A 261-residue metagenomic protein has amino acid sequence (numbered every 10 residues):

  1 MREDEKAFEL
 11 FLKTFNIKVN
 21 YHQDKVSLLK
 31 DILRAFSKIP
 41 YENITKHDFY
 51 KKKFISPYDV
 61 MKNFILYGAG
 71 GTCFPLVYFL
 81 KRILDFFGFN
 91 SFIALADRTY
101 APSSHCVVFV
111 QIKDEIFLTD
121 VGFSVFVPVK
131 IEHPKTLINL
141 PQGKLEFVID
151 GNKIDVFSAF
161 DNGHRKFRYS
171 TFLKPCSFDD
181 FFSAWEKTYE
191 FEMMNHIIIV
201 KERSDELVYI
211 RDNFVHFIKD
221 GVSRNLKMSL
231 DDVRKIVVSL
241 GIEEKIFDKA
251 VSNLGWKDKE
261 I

Functional and structural regions predicted by a protein language model:
M1-G68: Secondary-structure boundary elements
M1-L29, D85-F87, I154-I261: N-terminal accessory/pre-domain segments preceding catalytic cores
L33, E42, F92, F109 (+6 more regions): Residues in well-ordered beta-strands of folded domains
R34, A101, I112, L140 (+3 more regions): A generic structural signal for short, non-catalytic loop/turn and secondary-structure boundary residues
H47, V125, D205: Short loop/turn segments at secondary-structure transitions that flank enzyme active sites
H47-Y50, I55-P102: Extended, compositionally biased flexible segments
S56-G68, L95-I112, I116, G143-F167: N-terminal short leaders/motifs
Y78-F147: Hydrophobic/aromatic-rich core segments of domains that either
